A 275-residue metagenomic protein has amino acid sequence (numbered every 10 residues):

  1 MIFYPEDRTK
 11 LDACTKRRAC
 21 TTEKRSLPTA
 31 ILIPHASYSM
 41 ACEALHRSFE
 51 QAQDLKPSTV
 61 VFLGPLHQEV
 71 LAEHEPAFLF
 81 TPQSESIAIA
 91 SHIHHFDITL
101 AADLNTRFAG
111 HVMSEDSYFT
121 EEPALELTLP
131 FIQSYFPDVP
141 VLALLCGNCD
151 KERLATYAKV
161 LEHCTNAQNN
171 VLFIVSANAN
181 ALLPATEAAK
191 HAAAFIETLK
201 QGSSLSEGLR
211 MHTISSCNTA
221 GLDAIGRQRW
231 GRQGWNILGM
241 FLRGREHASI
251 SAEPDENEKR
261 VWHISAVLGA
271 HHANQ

Functional and structural regions predicted by a protein language model:
M1-I250, G269: Active-site histidine-anchored catalytic micro-motif
S251-Q275: Short, basic/aromatic-enriched C-terminal tail that caps enzymatic domains
